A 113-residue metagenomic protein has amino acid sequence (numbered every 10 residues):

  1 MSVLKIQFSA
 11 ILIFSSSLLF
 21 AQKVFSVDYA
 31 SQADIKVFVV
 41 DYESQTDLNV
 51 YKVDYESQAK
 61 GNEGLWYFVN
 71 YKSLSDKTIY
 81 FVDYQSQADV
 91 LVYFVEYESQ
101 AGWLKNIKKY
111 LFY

Functional and structural regions predicted by a protein language model:
M1-K23: Bacterial Sec-dependent N-terminal signal peptides
A21-Y113: Repetitive, compositionally biased segments used for assembly/scaffolding
